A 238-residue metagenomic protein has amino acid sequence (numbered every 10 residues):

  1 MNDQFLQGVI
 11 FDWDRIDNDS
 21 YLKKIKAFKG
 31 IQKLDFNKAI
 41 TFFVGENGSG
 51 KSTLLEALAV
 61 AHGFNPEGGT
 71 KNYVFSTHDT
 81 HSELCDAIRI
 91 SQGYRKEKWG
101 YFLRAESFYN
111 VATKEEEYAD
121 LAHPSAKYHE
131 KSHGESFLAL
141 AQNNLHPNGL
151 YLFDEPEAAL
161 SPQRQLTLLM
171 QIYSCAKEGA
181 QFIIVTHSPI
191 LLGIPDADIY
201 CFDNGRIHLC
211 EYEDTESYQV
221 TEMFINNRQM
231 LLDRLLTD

Functional and structural regions predicted by a protein language model:
M1-Q32, N37: N-terminal pre-Walker A segment at the start of P-loop NTPase domains
I40-F42, T53-E117: ABC ATPase nucleotide-binding domain signature region
E46-N47: The conserved Walker
G50: Conserved glycine(s) of the Walker
K131-E155, Q163-C175: GG-anchored amphipathic helix commonly corresponding to the ABC/SMC/Rad50 NBD signature/C-loop
D154, I184-V185: Conserved D-loop beta-strand region of ABC ATPase nucleotide-binding domains
Q163-Q181, S188-D238: C-terminal lobe/lid and adjacent interdomain/linker elements of RecA-like ASCE P-loop ATPase modules
